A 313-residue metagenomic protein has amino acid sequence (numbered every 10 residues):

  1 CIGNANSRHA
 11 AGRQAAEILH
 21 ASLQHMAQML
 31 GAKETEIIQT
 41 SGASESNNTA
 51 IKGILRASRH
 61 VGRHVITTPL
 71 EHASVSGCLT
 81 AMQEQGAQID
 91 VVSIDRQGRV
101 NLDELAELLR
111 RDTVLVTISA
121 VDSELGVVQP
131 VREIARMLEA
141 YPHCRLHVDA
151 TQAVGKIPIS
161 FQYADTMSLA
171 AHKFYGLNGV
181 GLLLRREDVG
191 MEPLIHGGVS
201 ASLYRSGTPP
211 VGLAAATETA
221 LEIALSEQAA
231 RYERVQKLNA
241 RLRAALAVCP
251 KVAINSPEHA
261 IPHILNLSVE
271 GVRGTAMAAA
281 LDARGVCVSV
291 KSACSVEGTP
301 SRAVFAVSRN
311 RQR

Functional and structural regions predicted by a protein language model:
C1-R313: Pyridoxal 5′-phosphate
